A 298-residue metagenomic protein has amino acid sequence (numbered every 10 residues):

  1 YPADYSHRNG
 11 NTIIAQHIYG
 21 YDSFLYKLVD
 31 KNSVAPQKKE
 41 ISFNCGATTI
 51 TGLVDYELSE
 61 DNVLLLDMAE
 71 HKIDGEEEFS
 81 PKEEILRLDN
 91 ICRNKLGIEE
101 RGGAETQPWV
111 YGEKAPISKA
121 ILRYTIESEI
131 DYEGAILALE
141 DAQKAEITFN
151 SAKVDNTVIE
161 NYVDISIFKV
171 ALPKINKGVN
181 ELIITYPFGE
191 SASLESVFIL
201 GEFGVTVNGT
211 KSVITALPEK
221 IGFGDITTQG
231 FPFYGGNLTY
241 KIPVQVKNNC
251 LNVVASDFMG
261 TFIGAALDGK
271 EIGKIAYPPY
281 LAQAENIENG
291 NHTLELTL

Functional and structural regions predicted by a protein language model:
Y1, S23-V29, I121-R123, I136-A138 (+3 more regions): Ordered hydrophobic segments in well-structured contexts
Y1-I14, A142-Q143, I147-F168, G264-A282: Solvent-exposed beta-strand/loop surfaces of large extracellular or lumenal domains
P2, I18-Y19, D225-I226, F233 (+1 more regions): Non-catalytic C-terminal accessory modules of carbohydrate-active enzymes
A3-H7, V34, A47, D55-Y56: Short, exposed beta-strand/loop patches in secreted or surface proteins that constitute
G10-K38: C-terminal beta-strand-rich structural cap/linker in extracellular carbohydrate-active enzymes
F43-K119, D141, E160-I165, V170-P243 (+2 more regions): An acidic-aromatic loop/edge-strand motif
S118-A135, L172-I175, Y240-L251, A284-I287: Extracellular and analogous surface-interaction loops
I126-N150, L182, V244-G269, L294-L296: Aromatic-lined ligand-binding clefts that engage carbohydrates, nucleic acids, or primary amines
